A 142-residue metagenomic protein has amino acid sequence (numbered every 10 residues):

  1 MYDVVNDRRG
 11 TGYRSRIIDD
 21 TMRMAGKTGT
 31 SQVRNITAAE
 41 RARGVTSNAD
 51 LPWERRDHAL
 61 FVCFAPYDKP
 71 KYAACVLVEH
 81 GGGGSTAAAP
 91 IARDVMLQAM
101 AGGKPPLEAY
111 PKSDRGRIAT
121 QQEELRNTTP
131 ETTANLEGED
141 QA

Functional and structural regions predicted by a protein language model:
M1-P106: Active-site beta-strand/loop architecture of penicillin-binding DD-peptidases
P90-A142: Short, gly/Ser/Thr-rich active-site loops of penicillin-recognizing serine hydrolases
